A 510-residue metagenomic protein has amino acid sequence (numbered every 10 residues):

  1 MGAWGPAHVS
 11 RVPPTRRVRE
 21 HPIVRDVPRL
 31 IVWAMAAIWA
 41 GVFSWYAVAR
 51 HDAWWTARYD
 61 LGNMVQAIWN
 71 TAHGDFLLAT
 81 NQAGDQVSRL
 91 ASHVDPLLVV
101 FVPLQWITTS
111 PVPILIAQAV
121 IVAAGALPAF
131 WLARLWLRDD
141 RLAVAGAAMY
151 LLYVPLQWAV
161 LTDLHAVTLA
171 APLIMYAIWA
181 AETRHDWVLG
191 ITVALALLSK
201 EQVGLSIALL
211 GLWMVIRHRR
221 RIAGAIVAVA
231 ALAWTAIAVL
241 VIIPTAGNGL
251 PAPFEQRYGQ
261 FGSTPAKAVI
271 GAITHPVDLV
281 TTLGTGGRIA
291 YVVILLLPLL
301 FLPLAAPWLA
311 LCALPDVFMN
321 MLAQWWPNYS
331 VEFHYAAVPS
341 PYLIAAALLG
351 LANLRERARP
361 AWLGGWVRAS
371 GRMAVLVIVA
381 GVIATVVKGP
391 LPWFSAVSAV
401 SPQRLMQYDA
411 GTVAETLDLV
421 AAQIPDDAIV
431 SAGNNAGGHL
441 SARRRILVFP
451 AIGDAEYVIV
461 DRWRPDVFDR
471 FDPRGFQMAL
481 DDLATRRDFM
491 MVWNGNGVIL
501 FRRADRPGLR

Functional and structural regions predicted by a protein language model:
M1-W45, R134, I222-I226: Start-transfer (signal-anchor) and selected internal transmembrane alpha helices of multi-pass inner/ER membrane
A3, S206-L232: Perimembrane helix-loop-helix junctions
W33, A124-L152, A171-P172, V188-I191: Transmembrane-helix signature of polytopic, membrane-embedded enzymes that assemble or transfer cell-envelope glycans
W33-A37, R141, A228-L232, R355-W393: Signature aromatic-anchored transmembrane alpha helix within multi-pass, membrane-resident enzymes that catalyze glycan
V42, Y46, T56, N70-T71 (+3 more regions): Membrane-lumen/periplasm interface segments of specific transmembrane helices in polyprenyl phosphate-linked
N63-S88, P96-L97: Extracytosolic helix-loop segments that constitute the early lumenal/periplasmic catalytic or substrate-binding loops
L169, I174-L189, V215-H218: Membrane-interface transmembrane helices that cradle and orient dolichyl/undecaprenyl
L311-W366: Hydrophobic/aromatic-rich transmembrane helices and adjacent perimembrane loops
